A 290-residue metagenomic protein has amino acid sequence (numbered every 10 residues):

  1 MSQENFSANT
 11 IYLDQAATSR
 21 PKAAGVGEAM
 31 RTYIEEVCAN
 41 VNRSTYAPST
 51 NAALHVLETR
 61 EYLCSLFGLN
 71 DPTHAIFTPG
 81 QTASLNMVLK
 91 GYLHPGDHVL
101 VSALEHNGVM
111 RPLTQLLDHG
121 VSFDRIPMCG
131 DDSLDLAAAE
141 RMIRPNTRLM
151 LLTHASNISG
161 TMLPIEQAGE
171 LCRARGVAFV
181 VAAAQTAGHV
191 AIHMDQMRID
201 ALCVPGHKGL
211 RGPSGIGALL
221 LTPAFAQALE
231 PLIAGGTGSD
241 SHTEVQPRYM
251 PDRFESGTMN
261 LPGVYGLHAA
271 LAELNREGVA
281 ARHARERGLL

Functional and structural regions predicted by a protein language model:
M1-L290: Pyridoxal 5′-phosphate
